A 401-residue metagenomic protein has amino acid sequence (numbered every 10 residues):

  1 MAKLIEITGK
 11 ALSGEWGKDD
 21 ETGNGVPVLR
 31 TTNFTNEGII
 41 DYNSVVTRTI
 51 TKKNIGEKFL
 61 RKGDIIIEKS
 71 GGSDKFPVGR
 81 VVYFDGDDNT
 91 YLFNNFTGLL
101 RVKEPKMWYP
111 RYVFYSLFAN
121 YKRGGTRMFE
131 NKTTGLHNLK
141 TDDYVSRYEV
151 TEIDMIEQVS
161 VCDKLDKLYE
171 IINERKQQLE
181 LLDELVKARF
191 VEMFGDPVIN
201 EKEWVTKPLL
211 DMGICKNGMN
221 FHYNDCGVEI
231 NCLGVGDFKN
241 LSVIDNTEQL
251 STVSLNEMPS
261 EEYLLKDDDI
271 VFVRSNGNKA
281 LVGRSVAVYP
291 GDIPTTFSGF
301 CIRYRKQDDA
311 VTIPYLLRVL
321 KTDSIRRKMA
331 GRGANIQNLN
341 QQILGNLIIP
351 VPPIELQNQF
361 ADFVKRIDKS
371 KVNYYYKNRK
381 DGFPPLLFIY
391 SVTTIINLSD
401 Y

Functional and structural regions predicted by a protein language model:
M1-E15, E149-D163, E174-M219, N346-Q359 (+1 more regions): Non-catalytic DNA-recognition/assembly elements of restriction-modification systems
A2, T90-G98, T126, E130-I156 (+3 more regions): A short glycine-rich beta-alpha junction/loop motif
L4-K18, N33-I65, G72, K207-H222 (+1 more regions): Sequence-specific dsDNA recognition surfaces
G17-N24, M128-E130, K202-V205, H222-E229 (+2 more regions): Short coil/turn segments at secondary-structure boundaries
R30, G56-F118, G234, E261-K321 (+2 more regions): A short beta-sheet element
F84-D85, F129-T134, A287-Y289, M329-G333: Short amphipathic beta-strand starts and helix->beta connectors
Y109-V113, D154, K164, T312-V319 (+2 more regions): Short amphipathic alpha-helical coupling segments at ligand-binding clamshell hinges and other catalytic/signaling
